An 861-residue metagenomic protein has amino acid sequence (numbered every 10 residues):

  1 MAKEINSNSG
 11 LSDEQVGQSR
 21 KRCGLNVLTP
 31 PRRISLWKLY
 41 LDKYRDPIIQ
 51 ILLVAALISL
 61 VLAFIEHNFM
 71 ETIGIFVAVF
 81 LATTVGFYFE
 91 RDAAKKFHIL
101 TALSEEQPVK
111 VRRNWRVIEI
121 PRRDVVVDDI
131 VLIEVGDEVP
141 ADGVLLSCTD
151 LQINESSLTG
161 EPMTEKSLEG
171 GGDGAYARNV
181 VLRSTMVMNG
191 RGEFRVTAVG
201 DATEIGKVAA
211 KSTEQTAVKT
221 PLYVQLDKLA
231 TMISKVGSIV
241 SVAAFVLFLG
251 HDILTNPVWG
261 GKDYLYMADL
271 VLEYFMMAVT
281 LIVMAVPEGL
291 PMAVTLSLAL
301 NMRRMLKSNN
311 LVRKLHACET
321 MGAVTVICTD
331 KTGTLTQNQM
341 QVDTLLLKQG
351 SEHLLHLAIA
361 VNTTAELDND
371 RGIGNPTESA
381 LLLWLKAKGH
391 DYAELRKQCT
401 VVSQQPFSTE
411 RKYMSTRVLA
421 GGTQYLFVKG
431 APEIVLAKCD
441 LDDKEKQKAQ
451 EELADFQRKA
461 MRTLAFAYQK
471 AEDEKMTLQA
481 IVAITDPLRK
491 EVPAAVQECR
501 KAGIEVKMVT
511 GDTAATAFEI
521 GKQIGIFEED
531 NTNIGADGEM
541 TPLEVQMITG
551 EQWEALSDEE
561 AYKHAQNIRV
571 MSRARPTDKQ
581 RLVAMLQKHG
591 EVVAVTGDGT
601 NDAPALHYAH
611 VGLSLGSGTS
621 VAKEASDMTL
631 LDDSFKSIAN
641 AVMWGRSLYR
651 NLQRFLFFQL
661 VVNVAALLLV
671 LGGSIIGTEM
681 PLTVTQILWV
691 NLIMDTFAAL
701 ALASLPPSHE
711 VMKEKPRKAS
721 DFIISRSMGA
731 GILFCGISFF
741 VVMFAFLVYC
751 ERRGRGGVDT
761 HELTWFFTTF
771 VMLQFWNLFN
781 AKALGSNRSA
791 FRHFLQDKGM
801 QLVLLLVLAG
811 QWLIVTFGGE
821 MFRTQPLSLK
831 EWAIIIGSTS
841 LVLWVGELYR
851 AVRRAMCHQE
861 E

Functional and structural regions predicted by a protein language model:
M1-P716, D721-I724, I737, R752 (+2 more regions): Conserved cytosolic headpiece of P-type ATPases
M694, F739-F740, T764-F779: Generic alpha-helical transmembrane segments
G731-F746, M772-L773: Alpha-helical transmembrane segments of multi-pass integral membrane proteins
D759-L763: Transmembrane alpha-helix entry/boundary detector in multi-pass membrane proteins
